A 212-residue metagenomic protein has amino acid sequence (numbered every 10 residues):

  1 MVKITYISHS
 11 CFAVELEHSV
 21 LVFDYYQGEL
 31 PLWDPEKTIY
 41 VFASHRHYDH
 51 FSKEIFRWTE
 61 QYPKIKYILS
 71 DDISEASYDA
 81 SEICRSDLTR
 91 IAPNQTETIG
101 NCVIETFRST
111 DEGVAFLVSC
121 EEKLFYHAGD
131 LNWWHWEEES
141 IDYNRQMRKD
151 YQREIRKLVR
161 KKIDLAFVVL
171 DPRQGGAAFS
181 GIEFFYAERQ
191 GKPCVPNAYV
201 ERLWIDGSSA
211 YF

Functional and structural regions predicted by a protein language model:
M1-W33, V114-E139: Conserved beta-strand hairpin/beta-sheet module of binuclear metal-dependent hydrolase folds, prominently
I4-H9, Y78-I99, Q174-F212: Binuclear metal-ion centers of metallo-dependent hydrolases, dominated by the metallo-beta-lactamase
S10, Y25-Q27, H45-R46, D72-I73 (+4 more regions): Active-site metal-binding loops of divalent metal-dependent hydrolases
A13-L16, L30-K37, W58-E60, E75-I83 (+2 more regions): Short loop/helix-cap segments at secondary-structure boundaries that form the rim of catalytic
V14, H45, I104, D130 (+1 more regions): Divalent metal-coordination and catalytic microenvironments
Q27-E75, R156-Q174: Active-site metal-binding motif and surrounding structural segment of the metallo-beta-lactamase
F56, Y62-S109, V114: Portal/gating segments that form or line small-molecule/metal binding sites
T110-E183: Active-site-proximal loop/helix segments of hydrolase catalytic cores
